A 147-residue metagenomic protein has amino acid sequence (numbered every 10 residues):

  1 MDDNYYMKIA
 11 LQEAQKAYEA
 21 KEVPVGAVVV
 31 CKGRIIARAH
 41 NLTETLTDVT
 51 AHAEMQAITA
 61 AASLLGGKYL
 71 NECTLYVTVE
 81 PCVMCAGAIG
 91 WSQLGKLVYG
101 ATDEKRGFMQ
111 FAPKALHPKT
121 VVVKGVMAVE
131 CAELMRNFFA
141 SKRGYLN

Functional and structural regions predicted by a protein language model:
M1-E19, P81, G87-N147: Zinc-dependent deaminase
K21-V25, N71: Short, basic and Ser/Thr-rich N-terminal targeting/leader segments
V25-G33: Short beta-strand scaffold segments in enzyme catalytic cores
A27, G66-G67, A112-K114: Short secondary-structure boundary/capping segments
T43-T45: A short acidic/small-residue loop/turn micro-motif
T47-A88: Helix-adjacent hinge/juxtasegments
